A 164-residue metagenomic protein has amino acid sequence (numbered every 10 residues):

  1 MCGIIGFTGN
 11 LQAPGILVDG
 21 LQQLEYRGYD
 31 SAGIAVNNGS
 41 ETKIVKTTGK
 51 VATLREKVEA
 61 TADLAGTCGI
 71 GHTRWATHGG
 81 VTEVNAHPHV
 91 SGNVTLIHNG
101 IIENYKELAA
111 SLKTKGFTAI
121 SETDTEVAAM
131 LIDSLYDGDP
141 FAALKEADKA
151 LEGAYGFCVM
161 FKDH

Functional and structural regions predicted by a protein language model:
M1-H164: Conserved short alpha-helical segments that host acidic/polar catalytic motifs at enzyme active sites
